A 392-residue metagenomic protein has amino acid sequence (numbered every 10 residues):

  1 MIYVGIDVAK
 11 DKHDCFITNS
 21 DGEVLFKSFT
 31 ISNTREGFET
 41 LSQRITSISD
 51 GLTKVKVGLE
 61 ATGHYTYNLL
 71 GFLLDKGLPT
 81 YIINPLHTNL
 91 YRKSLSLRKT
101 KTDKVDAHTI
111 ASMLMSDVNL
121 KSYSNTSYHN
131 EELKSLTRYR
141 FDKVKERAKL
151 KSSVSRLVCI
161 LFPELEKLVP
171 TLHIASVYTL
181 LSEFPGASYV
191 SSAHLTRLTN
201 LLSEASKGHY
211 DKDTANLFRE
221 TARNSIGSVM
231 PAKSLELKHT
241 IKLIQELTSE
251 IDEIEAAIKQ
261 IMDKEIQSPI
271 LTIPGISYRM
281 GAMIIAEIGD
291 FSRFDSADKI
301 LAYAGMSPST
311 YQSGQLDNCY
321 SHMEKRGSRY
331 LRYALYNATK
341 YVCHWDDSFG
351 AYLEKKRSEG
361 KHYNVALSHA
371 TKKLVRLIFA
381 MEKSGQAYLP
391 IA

Functional and structural regions predicted by a protein language model:
M1-A392: A detector of single, family-specific signature residues that are central to catalytic or substrate-handling motifs
